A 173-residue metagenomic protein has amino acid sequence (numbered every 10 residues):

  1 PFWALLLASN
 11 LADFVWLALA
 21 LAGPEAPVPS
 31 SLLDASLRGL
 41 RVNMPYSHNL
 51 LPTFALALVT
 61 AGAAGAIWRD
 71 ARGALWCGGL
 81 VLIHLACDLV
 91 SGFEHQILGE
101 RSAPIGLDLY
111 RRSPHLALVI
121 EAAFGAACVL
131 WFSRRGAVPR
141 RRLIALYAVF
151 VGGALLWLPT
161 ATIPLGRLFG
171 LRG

Functional and structural regions predicted by a protein language model:
P1-G173: N-terminal membrane-targeting hydrophobic helices
